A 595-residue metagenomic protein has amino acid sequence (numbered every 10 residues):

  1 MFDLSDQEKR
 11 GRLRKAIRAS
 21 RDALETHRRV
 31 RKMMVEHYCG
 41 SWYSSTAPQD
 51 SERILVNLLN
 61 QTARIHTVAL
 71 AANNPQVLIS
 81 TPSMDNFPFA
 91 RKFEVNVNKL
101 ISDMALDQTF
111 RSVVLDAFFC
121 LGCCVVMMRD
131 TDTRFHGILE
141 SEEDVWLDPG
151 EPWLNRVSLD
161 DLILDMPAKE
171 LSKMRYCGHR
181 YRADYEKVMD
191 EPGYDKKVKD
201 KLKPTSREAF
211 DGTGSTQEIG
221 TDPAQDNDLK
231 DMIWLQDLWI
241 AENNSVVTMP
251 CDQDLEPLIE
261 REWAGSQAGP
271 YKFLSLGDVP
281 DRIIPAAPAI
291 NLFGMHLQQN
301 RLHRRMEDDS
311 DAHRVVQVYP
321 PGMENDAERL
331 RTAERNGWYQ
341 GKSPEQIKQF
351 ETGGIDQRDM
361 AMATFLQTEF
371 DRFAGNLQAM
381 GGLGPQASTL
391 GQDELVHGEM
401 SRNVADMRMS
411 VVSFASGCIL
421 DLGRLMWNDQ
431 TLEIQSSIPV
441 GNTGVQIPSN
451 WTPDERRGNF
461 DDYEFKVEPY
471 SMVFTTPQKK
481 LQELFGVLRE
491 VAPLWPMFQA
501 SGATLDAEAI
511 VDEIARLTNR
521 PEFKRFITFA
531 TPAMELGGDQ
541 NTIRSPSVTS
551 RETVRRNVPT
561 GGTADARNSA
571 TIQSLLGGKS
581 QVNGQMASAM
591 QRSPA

Functional and structural regions predicted by a protein language model:
M1-A47, D103, A117-F118, V125-V126 (+11 more regions): C-terminal anchoring/interaction modules
K15-S20, S51, N57-N60: A detector of the onset of the first functional module/processed chain
S45-T46, D50-R53, L59, L70 (+5 more regions): Terpene synthase/cyclase
P48, L55-L59, N86, A90-F93 (+2 more regions): Generic structural signal for well-ordered secondary structure
L55, R64-I65, S112-V113, Q225 (+2 more regions): Intrinsically disordered, low-complexity segments enriched in polar/charged residues with Gly/Pro, especially when
N60, H66-F87, R91-F93: Nucleic acid-processing catalytic cores of prokaryotic defense/repair systems
I79, S83, M174, D281 (+5 more regions): Residues at structural and domain junctions
F89-L297: Extended, regular secondary-structure scaffolds
